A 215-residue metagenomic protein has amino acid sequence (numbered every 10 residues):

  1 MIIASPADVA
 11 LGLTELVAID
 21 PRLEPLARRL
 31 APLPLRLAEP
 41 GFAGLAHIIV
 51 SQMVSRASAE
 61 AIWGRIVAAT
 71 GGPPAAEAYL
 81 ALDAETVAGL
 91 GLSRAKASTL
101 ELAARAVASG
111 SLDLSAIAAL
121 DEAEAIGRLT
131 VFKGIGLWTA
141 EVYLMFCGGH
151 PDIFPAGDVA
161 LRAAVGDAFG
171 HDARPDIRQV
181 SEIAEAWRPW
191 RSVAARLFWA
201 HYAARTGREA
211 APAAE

Functional and structural regions predicted by a protein language model:
M1-L33, S98, E122-A123, L137-E215: C-terminal accessory module of base-excision DNA glycosylases/AP lyases that mediates lesion recognition and DNA
I3, R22, L26, V54-K133: Alpha-helical ds-nucleic-acid-binding substructure associated with the helix-hairpin-helix region of base-excision DNA
L11, A18-I48, M53, A57-T70: A positional/architectural concept
E24, A31-L33, P40-A43, Q52 (+4 more regions): Flexible, active-site-adjacent loop/turn segments at secondary-structure boundaries
G44-I49, R65, L82-T86, E124-R128 (+3 more regions): A general alpha-helix detector
L45, S58, A95, A156-G157: A generic structural signal for residues located within well-ordered alpha-helices of large catalytic or ligand-binding
H47, S51, G64, A68 (+4 more regions): Generic alpha-helical structural context detector
V50, G71, A84, A108 (+3 more regions): A broad detector of the eukaryotic-type serine/threonine protein kinase catalytic domain
